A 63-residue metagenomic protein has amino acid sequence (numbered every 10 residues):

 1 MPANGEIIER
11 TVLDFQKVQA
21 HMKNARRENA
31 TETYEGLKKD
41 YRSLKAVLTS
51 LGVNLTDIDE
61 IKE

Functional and structural regions predicted by a protein language model:
M1-E32, N54-I61: N-terminal acidic leader/helix
V18, Y41-L44, E63: Solvent-exposed, well-ordered amphipathic alpha-helical segments that flank/support binding or catalytic loops
H21, V47-L48: Extended rod-forming repeat segments used as scaffolds/tethers
T31-S43: Short, charged, amphipathic alpha-helical segments
L37, L48-L51: Generic leucine side-chain signal with a strong bias for well-ordered alpha-helical environments
